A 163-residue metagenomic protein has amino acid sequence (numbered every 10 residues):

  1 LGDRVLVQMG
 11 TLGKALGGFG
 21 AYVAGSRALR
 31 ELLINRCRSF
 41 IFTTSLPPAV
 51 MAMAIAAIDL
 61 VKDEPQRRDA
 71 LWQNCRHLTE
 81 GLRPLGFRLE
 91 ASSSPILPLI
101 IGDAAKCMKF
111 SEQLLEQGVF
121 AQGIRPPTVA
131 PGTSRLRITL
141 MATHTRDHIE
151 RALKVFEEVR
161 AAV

Functional and structural regions predicted by a protein language model:
L1-S93: Active-site C-terminal subdomain of aminotransferase-like
Q8-M9, Y22, P98-I100, F120-G123 (+1 more regions): Structured core elements
L12-L16, V50, D103, T128 (+1 more regions): Glycine-rich beta-alpha junction loops
S45, Q122-P127: Beta-strand->loop->alpha-helix junctions that form or flank phosphate-binding loops in nucleotide-handling enzymes
A52, D69, A105, D147-E150: A generic "alpha-helical surface" signal
E64, D69-L78, R83-G118, T128 (+2 more regions): Conserved PLP-binding catalytic core of the aspartate aminotransferase-like
E116-F120, T128-V163: PLP-dependent enzyme catalytic core of the Aspartate aminotransferase-like
